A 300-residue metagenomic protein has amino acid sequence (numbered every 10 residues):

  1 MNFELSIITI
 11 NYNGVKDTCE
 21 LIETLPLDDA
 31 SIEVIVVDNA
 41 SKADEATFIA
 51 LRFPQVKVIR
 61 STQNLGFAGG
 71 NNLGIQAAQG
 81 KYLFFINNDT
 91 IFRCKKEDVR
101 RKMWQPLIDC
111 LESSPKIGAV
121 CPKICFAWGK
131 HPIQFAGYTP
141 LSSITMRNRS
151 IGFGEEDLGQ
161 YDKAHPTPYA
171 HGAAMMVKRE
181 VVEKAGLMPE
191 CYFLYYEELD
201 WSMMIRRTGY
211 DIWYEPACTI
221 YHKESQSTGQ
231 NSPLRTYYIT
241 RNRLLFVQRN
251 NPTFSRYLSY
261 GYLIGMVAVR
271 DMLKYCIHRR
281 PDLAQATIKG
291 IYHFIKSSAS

Functional and structural regions predicted by a protein language model:
V15, T24, D38-T47, Q63: A conserved acidic beta->alpha catalytic loop
E23-I32: Short, acidic, metal-binding catalytic loop of nucleotide-sugar glycosyltransferases
S31-A40, I59-S61: Short beta-strand/loop segment that forms part of the nucleotide-sugar
S61-A78, N88-K96: Glycine-rich, basic loop-to-helix element that forms the pyrophosphate-binding segment of sugar-nucleotide handling
L83: Short aromatic/hydrophobic "clamp" motif used to bind/position activated sugar donors
E97-G186, C191: Acidic/His-rich active-site region of diverse nucleotide-sugar glycosyltransferases
E183-F193, L199-Y221: Catalytic donor-sugar/metal-binding loop of nucleotide-sugar-dependent glycosyltransferases
L234-N242, T253-S300: Non-catalytic, C-terminal membrane-associated alpha-helical segments of glycosyltransferases
